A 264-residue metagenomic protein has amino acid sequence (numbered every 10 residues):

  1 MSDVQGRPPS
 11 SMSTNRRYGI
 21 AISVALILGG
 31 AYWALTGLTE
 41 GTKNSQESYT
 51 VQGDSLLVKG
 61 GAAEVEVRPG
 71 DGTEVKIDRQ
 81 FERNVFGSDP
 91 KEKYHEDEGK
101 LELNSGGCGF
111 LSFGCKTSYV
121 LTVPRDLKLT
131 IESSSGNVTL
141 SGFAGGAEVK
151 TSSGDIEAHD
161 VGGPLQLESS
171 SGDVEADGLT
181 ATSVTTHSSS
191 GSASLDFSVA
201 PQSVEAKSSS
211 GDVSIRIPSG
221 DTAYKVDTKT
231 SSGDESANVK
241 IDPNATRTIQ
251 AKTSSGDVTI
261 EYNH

Functional and structural regions predicted by a protein language model:
M1-Y18: Terminal targeting segments of Actinobacterial cell-envelope proteins
R16-T36: Hydrophobic membrane-insertion alpha-helices, especially the h-region of bacterial N-terminal signal peptides
T36-K100, S118-T122, K128, T139-G142 (+3 more regions): Short linear S-[DN]-x-LW-Φ motif typified by the pepsin-like aspartic protease active-site region
Q52, G61, H95-D97, S134 (+9 more regions): Structural motif
G61, G70, Q80, G106 (+7 more regions): Surface loops and adjacent helix of pleckstrin homology
N104-S189: Non-cytosolic head/periplasmic domains of membrane-anchored proteins
L165, A176-H264: Short, surface-exposed interaction patches in beta-rich subdomains that mediate adhesion/assembly near membranes
